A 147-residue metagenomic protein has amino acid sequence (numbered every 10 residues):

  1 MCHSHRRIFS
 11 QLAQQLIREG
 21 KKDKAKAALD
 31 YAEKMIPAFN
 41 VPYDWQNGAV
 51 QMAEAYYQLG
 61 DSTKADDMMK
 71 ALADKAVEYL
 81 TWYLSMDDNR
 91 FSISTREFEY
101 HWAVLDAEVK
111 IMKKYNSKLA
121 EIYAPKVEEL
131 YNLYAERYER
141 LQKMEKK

Functional and structural regions predicted by a protein language model:
M1-K147: C-terminal luminal/periplasmic domains and tails of membrane-associated envelope-modifying transferases
